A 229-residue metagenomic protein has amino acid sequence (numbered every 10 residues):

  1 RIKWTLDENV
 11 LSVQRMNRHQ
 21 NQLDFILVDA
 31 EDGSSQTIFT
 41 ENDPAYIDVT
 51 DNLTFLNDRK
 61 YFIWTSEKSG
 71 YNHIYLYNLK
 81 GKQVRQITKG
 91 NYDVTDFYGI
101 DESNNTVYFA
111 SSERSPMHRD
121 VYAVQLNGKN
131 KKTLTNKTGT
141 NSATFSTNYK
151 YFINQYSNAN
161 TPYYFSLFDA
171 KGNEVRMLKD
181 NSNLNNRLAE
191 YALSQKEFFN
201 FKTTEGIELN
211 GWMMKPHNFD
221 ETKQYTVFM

Functional and structural regions predicted by a protein language model:
R1-L27, S35-P44, D48-N52, D96-I100 (+2 more regions): Non-catalytic accessory segments flanking enzyme active sites
M16, E67, S112-R114, R119 (+1 more regions): Short loop/turn segments immediately following the C-termini of beta-strands
D29-G33, N78-K82, Q125-K129, A170-K171: Short loop/turn segments that connect beta-strands within beta-propeller blades
T37, H73-K89: Polyanionic (Asp/Glu-rich) segments that form extended negatively charged tracts
D58-N72, D101-S103: Loop/turn-rich, solvent-exposed surfaces of beta-rich toroidal or solenoidal domains
T226-F228: Hydrophobic beta-strand anchors of alpha/beta hydrolase catalytic cores
